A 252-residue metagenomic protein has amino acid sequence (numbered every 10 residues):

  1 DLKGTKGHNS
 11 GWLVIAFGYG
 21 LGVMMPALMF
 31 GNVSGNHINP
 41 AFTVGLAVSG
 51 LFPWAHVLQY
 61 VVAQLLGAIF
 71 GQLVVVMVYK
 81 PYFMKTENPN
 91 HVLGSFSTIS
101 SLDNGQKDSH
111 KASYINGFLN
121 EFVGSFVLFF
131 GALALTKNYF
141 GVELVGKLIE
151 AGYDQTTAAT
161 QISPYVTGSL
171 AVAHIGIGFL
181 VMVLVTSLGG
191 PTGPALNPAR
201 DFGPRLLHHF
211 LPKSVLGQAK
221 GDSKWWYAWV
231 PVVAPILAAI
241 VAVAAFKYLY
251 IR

Functional and structural regions predicted by a protein language model:
D1-R252: Membrane-interface helix-loop junctions and terminal tails of multi-pass membrane proteins
